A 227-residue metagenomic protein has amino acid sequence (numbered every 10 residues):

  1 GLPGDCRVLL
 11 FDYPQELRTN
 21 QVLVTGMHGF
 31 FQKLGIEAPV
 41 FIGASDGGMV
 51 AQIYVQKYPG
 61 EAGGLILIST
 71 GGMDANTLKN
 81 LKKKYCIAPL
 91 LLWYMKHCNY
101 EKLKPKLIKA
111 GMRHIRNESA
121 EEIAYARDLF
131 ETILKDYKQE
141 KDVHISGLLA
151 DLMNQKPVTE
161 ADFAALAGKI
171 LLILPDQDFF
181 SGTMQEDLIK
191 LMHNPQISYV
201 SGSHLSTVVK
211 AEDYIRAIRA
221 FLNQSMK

Functional and structural regions predicted by a protein language model:
G1-V8: Short amphipathic alpha-helix adjacent to the substrate-entry channel of hydrolases
V8-I42: Active-site loop/oxyanion-hole signature of alpha/beta-hydrolase fold enzymes
V40, G63-I66: Residue in the alpha/beta-hydrolase core beta-strand immediately N-terminal to the catalytic nucleophile
G43, G47, A51: Gly/Ala-rich beta-loop-alpha elbow adjacent to hydrolase catalytic centers
Q56, L65-C98: Flexible "cap/lid" loop of the alpha/beta hydrolase fold
N76-L78, C98-A164: Conserved alpha/beta-hydrolase catalytic His-Asp/Glu region
A167-G202: Conserved loop-alpha-helix segment in the C-terminal half of the alpha/beta-hydrolase fold that carries the catalytic
G202-I215: Catalytic histidine-centered segment of alpha/beta-hydrolase-like enzymes
